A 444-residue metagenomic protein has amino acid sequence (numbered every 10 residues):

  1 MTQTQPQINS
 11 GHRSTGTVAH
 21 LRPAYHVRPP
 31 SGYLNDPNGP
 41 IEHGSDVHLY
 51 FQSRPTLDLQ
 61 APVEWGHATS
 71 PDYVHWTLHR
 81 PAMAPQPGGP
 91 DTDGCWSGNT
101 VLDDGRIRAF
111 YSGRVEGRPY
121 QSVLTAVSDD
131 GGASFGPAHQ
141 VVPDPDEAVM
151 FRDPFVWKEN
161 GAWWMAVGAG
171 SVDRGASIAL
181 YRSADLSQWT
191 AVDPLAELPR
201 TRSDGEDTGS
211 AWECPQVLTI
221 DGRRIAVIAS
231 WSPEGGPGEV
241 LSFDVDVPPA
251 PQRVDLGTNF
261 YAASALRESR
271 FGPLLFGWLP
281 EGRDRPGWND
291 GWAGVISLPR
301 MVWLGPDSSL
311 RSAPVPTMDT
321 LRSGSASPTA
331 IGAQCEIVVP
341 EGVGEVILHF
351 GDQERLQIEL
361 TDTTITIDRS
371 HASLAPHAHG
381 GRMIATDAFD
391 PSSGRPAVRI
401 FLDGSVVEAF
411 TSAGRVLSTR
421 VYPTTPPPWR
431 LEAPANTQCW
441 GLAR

Functional and structural regions predicted by a protein language model:
M1-D153, K158-D207, T219-G257, R270 (+5 more regions): Beta-rich carbohydrate-recognition and catalytic domains
P143, P251-R253, A326-T329, I384-P391 (+1 more regions): Beta-strand-rich interaction surfaces with strong enrichment in secreted/lumenal proteins
P215, N259-S264: Repeated scaffold domains used in trafficking and secretory/extracellular systems, primarily beta-propellers
D319-A375: Secretory/extracellular carbohydrate-interaction modules and structurally similar beta-sandwich "look-alikes"
C335, R395-T411: Short tryptophan-centered beta-strand motifs in secreted/extracellular beta-sheet-rich domains of glycan-recognition
S373-A397: Short, aromatic/His-centered strand-loop micro-motif at the edge of beta-sheets
G414-P428: Short, solvent-exposed beta-strand-to-loop segments that form ligand-recognition rims of beta-rich domains
P426-R444: Ligand-recognition surfaces built from glycine- and aromatic
